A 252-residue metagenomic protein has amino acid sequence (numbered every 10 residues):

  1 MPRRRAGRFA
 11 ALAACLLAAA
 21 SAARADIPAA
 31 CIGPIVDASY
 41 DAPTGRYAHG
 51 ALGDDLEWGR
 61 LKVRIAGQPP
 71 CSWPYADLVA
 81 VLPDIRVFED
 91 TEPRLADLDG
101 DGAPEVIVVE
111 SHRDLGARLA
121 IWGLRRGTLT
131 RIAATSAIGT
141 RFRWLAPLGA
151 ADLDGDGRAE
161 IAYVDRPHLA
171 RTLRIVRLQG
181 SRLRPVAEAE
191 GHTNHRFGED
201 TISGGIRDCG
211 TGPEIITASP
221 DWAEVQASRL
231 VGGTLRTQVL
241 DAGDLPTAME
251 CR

Functional and structural regions predicted by a protein language model:
M1-A11: Bacterial N-terminal signal peptides that target proteins for export
A10-A19: Bacterial N-terminal signal peptides
R24-R252: Beta-propeller-forming repeat regions
